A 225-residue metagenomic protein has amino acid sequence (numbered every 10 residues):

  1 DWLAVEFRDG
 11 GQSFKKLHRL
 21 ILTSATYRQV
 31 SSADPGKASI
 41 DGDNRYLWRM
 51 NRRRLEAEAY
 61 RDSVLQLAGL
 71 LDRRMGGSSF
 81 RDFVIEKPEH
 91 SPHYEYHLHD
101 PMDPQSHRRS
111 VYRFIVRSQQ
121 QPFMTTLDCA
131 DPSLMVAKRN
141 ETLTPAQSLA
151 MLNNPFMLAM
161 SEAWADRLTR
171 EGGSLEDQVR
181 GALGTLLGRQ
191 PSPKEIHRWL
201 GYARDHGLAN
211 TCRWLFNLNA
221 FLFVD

Functional and structural regions predicted by a protein language model:
D1-R8, L186, I196-D205: Amphipathic alpha-helical segments that form the core helices of the histone-fold
W2-A4, F14-H18: Extended, hydrophobic alpha-helical segments in both membrane/secreted and soluble proteins
E6, L20, W214: Short alpha-helical functional segments enriched in proximate histidine and acidic residues
R8, K15, R28-L186, N210 (+1 more regions): An acidic, gly/pro-interrupted, aromatic-rich
H18-A25: Charged alpha-helix within mobile-element recombinases
